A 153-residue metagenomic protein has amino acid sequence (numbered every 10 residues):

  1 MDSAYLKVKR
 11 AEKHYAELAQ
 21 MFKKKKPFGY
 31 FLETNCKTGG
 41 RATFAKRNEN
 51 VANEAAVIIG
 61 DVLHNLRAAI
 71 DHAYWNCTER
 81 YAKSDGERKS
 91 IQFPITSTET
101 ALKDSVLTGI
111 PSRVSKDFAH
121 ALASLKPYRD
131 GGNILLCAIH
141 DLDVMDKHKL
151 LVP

Functional and structural regions predicted by a protein language model:
M1-G39, T43: N-terminal leader/pro-regions and domain N-caps
F31-T34, T38-P153: Short non-catalytic regulatory patches outside canonical folded cores
